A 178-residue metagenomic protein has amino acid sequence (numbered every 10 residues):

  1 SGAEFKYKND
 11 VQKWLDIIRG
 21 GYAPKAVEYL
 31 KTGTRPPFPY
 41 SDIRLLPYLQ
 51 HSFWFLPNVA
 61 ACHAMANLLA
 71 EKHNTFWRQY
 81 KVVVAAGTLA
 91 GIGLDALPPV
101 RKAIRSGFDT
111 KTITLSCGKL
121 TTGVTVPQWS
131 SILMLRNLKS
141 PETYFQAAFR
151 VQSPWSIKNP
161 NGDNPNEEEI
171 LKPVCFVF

Functional and structural regions predicted by a protein language model:
S1-S116: Conserved C-terminal RecA-like helicase domain
W77, K81-F178: Conserved RecA-like P-loop NTPase helicase motor core
